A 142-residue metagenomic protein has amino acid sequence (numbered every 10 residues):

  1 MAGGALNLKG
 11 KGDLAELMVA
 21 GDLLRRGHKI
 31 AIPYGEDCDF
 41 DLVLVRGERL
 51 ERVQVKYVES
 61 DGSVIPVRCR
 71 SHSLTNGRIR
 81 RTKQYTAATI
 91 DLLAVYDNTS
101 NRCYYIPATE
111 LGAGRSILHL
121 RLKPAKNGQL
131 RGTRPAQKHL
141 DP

Functional and structural regions predicted by a protein language model:
M1-C38, L44-P142: Mixed-charge (Asp/Glu-Lys/Arg
